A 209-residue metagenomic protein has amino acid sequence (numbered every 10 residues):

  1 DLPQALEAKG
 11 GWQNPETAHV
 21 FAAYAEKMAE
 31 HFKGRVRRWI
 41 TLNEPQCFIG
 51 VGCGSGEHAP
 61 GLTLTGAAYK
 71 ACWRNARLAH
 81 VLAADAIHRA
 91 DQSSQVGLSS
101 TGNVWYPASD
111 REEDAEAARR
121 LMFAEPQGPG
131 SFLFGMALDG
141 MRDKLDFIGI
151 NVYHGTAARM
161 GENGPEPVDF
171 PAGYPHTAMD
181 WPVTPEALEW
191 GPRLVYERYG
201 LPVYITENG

Functional and structural regions predicted by a protein language model:
D1-G209: Non-catalytic scaffold segments within catalytic domains of secreted glycoside hydrolases
